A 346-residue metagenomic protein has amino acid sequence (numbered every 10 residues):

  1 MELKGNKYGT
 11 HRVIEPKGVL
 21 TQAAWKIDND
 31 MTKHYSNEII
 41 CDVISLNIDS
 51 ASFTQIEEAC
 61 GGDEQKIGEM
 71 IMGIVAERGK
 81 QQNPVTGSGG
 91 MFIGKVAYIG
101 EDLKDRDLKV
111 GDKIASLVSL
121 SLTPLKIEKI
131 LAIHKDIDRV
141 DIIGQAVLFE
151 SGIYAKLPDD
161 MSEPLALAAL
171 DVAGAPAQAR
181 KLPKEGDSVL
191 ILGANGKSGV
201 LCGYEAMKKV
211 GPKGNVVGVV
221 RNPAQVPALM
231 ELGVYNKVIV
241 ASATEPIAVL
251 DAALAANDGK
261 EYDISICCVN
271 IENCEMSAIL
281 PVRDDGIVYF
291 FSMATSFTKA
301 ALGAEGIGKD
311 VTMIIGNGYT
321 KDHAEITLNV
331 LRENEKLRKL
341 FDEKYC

Functional and structural regions predicted by a protein language model:
E15-F53, E57: A short N-terminal beta-strand-loop micro-motif at the entrance of redox/enzyme domains
T32-N47, A59-L120: Glycine-rich beta-strand-centered segment in the early N-terminal region that forms part of a ligand/cofactor-binding
G90-I93, D102, I114-G186: NAD(P)H dinucleotide-binding glycine-rich loop of Rossmann-like/cofactor-binding domains, especially the beta1-alpha1
V189-N195: Conserved N-terminal Rossmann-fold NAD(P)-binding element of oxidoreductases
K197-G199, N273: Hydrophobic/small residue at the entry helix of a nucleotide-binding pocket
M207-E272: Adenosine-nucleotide cofactor-binding segment
G259, L328-C346: C-terminal capping/lid region of NAD(P)-dependent oxidoreductase domains
V269-N334: Glycine-rich phosphate-binding loop and adjacent beta-alpha segment of Rossmann(oid) nucleotide-cofactor-binding
